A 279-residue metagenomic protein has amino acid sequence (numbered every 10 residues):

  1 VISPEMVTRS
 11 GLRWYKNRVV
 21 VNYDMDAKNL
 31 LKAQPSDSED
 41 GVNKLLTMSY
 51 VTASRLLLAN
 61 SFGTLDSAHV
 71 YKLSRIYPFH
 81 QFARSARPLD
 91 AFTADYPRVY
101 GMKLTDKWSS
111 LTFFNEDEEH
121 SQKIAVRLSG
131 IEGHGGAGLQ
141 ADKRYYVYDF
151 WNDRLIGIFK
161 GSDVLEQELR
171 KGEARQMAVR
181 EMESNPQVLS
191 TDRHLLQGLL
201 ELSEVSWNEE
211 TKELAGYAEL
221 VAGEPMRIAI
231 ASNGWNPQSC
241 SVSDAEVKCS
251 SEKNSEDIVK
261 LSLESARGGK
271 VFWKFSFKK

Functional and structural regions predicted by a protein language model:
V1-S67, T93: Glycan-recognition surfaces
L46-A91, A174-S190: Aromatic- and carboxylate-lined catalytic core of secreted/periplasmic carbohydrate-active enzymes
S49-T52, L57, F92-L139, A178-R180 (+1 more regions): Carbohydrate-binding surface patches
N60, H120-I124, I156-F159, Q167-E168 (+4 more regions): Extended hydrophobic-aromatic, low-complexity segments
G130-D153, I230-E246: Solvent-exposed beta-hairpin/edge-strand motifs
I158-L199, K253-K279: C-terminal beta-strand-rich structural cap/linker in extracellular carbohydrate-active enzymes
P225-S239, R267-K279: Extended Gly/Ser/Thr-rich low-complexity repeat segments, especially those forming or decorating extracellular
A245-K253: Low-complexity "stalk/linker" and mucin-like segments enriched in Ser/Thr/Pro/Ala/Gly
